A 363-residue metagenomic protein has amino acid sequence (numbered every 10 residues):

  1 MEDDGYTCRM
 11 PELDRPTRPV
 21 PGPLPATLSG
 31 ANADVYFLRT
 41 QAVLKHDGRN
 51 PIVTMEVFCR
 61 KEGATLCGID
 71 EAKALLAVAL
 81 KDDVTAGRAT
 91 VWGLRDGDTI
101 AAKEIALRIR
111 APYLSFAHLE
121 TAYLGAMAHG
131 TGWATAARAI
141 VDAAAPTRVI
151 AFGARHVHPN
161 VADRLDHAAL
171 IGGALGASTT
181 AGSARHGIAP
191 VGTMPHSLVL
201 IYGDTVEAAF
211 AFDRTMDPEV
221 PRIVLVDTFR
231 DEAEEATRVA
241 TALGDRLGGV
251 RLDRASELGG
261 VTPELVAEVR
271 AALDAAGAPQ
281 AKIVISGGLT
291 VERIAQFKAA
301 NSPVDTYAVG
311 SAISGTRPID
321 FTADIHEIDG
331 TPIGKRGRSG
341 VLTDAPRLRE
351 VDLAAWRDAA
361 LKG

Functional and structural regions predicted by a protein language model:
M1-E2, R251: Intrinsically disordered, low-complexity peptide-like regions
E2-P218, R246, T322-G363: Ordered alpha/beta subdomains of enzyme catalytic regions
E12, S197-K362: Glycine-rich phosphate/ribose-binding loops and adjacent secondary-structure elements that form binding surfaces
